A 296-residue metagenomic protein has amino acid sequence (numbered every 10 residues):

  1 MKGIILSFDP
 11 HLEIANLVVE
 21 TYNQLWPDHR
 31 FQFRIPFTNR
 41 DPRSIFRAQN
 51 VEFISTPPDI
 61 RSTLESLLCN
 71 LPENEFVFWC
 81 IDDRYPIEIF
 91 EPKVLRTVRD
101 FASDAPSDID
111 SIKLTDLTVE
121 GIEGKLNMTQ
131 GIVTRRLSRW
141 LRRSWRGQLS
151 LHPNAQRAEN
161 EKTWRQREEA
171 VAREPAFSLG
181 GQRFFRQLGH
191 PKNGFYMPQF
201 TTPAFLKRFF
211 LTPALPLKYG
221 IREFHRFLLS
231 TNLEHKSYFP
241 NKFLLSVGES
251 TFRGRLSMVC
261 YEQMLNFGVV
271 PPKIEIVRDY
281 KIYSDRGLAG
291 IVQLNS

Functional and structural regions predicted by a protein language model:
M1-F76: N-terminal anchoring/stem segment of glycosyltransferases
L12-A15, D41-I45, Y85-I89, E120-K125 (+5 more regions): Short catalytic/ligand-binding loop motif for oxyanion handling, primarily in non-cytosolic enzymes, centered on
R34-I35, V77-W79, D108-D116, F200 (+2 more regions): A structural signal for short, well-ordered beta-strand segments and their strand-loop junctions that often border
N74-I87: Short beta-strand-to-loop acidic/aromatic patch adjacent to the donor-nucleotide binding site
E88-G121: Conserved donor-nucleotide/metal-binding helix-loop-beta segment in metal-dependent transferases, i.e., the alpha-helix
I132-H225: A conserved mid-domain beta-alpha-beta active-site/ligand-binding segment of alpha/beta enzyme cores
T201-A204, R208-S296: C-terminal catalytic/acceptor-binding lobe
